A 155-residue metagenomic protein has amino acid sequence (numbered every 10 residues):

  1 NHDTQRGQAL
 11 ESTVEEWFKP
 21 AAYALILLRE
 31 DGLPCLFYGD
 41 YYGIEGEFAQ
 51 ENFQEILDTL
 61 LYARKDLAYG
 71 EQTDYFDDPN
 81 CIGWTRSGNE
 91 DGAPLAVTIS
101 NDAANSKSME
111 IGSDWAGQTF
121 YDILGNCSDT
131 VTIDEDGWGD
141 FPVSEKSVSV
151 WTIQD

Functional and structural regions predicted by a protein language model:
N1-P34, Y38, Y42, N89: Alpha-amylase-like alpha-glycosidases and glucanotransferases acting on alpha-linked glucans and related
Y23-L27, L57-K65: Non-transmembrane alpha-helical segments in soluble domains of secreted/periplasmic/extracellular proteins
F37-G43, E71-N80: Acidic carboxylate-rich catalytic motifs and surrounding loops in phosphoryl-/glycosyl-chemistry enzymes
E45-E55: Substrate-binding cleft/loops of secretory-pathway carbohydrate-active enzymes
R64-F76, T119, S128-V131: Short secondary-structure junctions
Y75-D114: Carbohydrate-binding surface patches
G112-C127: Solvent-exposed beta-hairpin/edge-strand motifs
V131-D155: C-terminal beta-strand-rich structural cap/linker in extracellular carbohydrate-active enzymes
